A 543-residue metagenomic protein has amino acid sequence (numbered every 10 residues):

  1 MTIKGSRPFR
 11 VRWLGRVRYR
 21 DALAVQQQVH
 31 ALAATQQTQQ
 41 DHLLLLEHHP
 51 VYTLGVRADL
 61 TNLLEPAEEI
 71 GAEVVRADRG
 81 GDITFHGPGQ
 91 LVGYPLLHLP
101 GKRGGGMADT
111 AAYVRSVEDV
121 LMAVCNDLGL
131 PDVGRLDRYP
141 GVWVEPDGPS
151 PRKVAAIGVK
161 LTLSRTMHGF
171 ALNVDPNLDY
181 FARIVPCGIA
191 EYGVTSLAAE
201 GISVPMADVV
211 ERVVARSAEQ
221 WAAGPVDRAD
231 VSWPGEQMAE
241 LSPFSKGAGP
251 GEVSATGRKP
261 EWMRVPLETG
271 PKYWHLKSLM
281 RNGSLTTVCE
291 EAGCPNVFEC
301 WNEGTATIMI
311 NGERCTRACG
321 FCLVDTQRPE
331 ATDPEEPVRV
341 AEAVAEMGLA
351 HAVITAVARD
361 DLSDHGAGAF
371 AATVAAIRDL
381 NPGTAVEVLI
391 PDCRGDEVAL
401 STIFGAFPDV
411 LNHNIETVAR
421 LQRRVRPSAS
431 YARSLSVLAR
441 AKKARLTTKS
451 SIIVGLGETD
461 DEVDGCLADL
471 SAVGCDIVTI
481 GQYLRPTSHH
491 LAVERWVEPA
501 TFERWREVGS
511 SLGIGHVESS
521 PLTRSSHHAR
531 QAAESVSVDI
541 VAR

Functional and structural regions predicted by a protein language model:
M1-P151, S203: N-terminal lobe of the biotin/lipoate ligase/transferase fold
Q26, L45, G87, L121 (+6 more regions): Residue-level signal for inorganic ion chemistry
L45-E47, D78, H86, Y94 (+6 more regions): Short beta-strand segments
A77-G80, L96-M238: Catalytic beta-strand/loop module used to bind and position nucleotide/cofactor moieties in cofactor-attachment
H86, V133, T316-A318, A331 (+1 more regions): Short, flexible active-site-proximal loops enriched in glycine and acidic residues
M238-A306, V338, E342, A372-G383 (+3 more regions): Auxiliary Fe-S-binding modules of radical SAM enzymes
V288-C300, N311-T326: Local cysteine-cluster metal-coordination motifs and their immediate loop/turn environment, predominantly Fe-S cluster
L323-R339, E346-V398, I403-V437, K449-S450 (+1 more regions): Core AdoMet radical
